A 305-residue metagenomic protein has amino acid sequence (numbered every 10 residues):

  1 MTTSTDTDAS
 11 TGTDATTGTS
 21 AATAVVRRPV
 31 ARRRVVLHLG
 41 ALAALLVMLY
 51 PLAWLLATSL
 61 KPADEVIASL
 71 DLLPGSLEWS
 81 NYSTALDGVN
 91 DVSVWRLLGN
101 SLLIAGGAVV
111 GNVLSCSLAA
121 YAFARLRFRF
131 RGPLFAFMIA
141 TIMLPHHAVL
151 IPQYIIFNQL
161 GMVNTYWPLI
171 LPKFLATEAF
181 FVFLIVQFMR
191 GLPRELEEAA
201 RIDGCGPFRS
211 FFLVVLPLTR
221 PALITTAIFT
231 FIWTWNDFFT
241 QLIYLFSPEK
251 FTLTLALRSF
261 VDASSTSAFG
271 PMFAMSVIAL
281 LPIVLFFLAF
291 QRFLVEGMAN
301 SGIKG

Functional and structural regions predicted by a protein language model:
T2-D8, G18-G305: A hydrophobic, multi-pass inner-membrane permease signature
